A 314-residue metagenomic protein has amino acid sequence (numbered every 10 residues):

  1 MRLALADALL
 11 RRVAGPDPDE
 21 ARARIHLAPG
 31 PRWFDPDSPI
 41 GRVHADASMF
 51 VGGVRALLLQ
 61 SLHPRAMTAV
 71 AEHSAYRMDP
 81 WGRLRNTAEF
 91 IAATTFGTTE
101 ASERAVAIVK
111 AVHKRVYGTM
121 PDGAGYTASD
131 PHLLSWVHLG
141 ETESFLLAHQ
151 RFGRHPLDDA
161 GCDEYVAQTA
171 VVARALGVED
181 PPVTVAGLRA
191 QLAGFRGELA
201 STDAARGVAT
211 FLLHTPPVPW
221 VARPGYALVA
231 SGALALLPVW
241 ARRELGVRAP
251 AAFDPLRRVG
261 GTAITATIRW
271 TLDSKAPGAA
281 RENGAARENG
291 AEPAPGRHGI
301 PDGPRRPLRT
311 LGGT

Functional and structural regions predicted by a protein language model:
M1-W136, G140-T314: Mature, function-bearing regions of proteins
